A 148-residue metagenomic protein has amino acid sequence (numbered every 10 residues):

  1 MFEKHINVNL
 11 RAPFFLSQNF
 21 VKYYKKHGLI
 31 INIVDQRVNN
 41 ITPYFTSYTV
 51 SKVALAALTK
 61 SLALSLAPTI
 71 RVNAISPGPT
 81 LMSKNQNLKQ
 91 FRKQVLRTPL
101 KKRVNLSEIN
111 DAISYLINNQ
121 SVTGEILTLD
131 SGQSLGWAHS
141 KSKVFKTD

Functional and structural regions predicted by a protein language model:
M1-F14, I31, Y48, L55 (+2 more regions): Catalytic Tyr-X3-Lys loop
S17, S51, T59: Active-site helix of classical SDR
K22, L64-P68: Alpha-helical segment proximal to the catalytic Tyr-Lys
I41-T49, S61: Active-site loop-to-helix junction immediately N-terminal to the catalytic Tyr of the SDR YXXXK motif in Rossmann-fold
A67-R71, T123-E125: Short, small/polar-rich loop/turn modules that mediate ligand/substrate recognition or access, typified
A74-T98, W137-D148: A glycine/serine/threonine-rich, flexible loop-to-helix segment that serves as the NAD(P) cofactor-binding "lid"
T98-I109: A conserved structural motif in NAD(P)-dependent oxidoreductases
S107-L129, S134, S140-K141: C-terminal substrate-recognition "lid" of short-chain dehydrogenase/reductases
